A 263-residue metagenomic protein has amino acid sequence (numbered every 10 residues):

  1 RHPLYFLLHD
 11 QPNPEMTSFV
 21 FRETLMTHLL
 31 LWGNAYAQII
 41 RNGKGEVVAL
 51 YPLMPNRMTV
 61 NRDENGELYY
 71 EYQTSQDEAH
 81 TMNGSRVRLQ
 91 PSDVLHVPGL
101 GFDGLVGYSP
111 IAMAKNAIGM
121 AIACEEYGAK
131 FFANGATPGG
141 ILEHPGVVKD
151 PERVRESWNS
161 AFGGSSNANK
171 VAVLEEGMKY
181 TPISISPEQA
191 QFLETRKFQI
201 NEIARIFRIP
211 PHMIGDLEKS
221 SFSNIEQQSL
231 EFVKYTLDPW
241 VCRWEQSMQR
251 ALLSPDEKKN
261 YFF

Functional and structural regions predicted by a protein language model:
R1-F192, R196-F198, E202-R205, I209-H212 (+2 more regions): Structured, contiguous alpha/beta core segments that scaffold functional sites
I225-E226: Small-residue-rich helix-loop
L230: Electropositive nucleic-acid-contacting surfaces
V233-K234, D238-P239, Q249: Conserved nucleotide- and phosphate/pyrophosphate-binding catalytic cores in adenylate/nucleotidyl-handling enzymes
W244-F263: Generic long, charged, amphipathic alpha-helical segments
